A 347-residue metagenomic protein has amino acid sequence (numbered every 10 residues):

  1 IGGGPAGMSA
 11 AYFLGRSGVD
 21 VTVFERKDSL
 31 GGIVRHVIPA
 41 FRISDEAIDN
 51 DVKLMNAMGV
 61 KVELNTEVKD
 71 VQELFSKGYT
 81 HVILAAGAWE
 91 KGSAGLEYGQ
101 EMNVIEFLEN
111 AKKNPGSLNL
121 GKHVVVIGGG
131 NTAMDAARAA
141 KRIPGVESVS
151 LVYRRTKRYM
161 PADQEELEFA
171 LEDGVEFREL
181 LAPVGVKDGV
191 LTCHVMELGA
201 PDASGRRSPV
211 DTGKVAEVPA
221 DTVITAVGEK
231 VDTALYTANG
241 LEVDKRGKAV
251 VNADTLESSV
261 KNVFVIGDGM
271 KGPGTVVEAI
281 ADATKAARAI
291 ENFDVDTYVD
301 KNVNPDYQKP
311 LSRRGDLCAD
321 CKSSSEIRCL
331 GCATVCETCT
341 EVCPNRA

Functional and structural regions predicted by a protein language model:
I1-F24, E63-Q72, W89-A94, F107-Q164 (+4 more regions): Rossmann-like dinucleotide/flavin-binding elements
I1-L96, I327-G331: Iron-sulfur-cluster electron-transfer modules
D20-V23, K27-M58, E109, A137-G185 (+1 more regions): Rossmann-like dinucleotide-binding cores of NAD(P)H-dependent redox enzymes
T22, K61-N65, M102, E176-R178 (+2 more regions): General small-molecule cofactor/ligand-binding pocket signal
D45, L84-Q100, V175, K187 (+5 more regions): Ferredoxin-type iron-sulfur electron-transfer modules and their immediate structural context
V62-E67, V104-A111, D202-V210, K245-V250: Short gly/ser/thr-rich secondary-structure transition/capping motifs
L64-K77, L180-V190, M196-G199: A conserved short coil-to-beta-strand element within the FAD-binding core of flavoproteins
G189-L191, K248-A249: Hydrophobic residues embedded in beta-strands of well-ordered beta-sheets
